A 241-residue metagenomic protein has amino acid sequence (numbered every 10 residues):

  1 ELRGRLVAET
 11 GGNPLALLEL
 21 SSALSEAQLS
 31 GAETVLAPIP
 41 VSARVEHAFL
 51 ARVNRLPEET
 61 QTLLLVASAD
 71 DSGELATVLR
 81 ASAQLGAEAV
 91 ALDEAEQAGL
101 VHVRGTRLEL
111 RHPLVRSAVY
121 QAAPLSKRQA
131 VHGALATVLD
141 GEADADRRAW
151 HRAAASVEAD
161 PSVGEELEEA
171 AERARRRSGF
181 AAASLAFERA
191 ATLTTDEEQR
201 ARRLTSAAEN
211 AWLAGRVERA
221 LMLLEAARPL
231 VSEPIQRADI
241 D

Functional and structural regions predicted by a protein language model:
E1, A95, I235-D241: Short, intrinsically disordered, charge-balanced linker/junction segments flanking boundaries in proteins
E1-T195, Q199: Short secondary-structure boundary elements
A16, L213-A220: Short helix C-cap/helix-to-loop transition motifs enriched in small/turn-promoting residues
S25, T192-T195, A208-G215, E225-S232: Generic short alpha-helical segment signal, independent of protein family or function, capturing local helix propensity
A69, A118, E169-R173, L204-R216 (+1 more regions): Tandem amphipathic alpha-helical repeat scaffolds
G164, A201, V217, L221-L223: Amphipathic alpha-helical scaffolding segments comprising HEAT/armadillo-like alpha-solenoid repeats
A170, A183, A190, A207 (+2 more regions): Tetratricopeptide repeat
S178, E198-Q199, S232-I240: Boundary/linker segments of alpha-helical solenoid repeat arrays
